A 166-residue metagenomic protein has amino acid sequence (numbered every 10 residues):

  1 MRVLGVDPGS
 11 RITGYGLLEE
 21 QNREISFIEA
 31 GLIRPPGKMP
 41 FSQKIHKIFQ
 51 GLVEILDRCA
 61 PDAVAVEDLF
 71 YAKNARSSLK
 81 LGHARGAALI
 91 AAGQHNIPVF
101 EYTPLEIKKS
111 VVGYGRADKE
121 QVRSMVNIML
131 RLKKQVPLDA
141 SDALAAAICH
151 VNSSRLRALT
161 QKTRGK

Functional and structural regions predicted by a protein language model:
M1-K166: Phosphate- and other anionic-substrate recognition elements at nucleic-acid/protein interfaces
